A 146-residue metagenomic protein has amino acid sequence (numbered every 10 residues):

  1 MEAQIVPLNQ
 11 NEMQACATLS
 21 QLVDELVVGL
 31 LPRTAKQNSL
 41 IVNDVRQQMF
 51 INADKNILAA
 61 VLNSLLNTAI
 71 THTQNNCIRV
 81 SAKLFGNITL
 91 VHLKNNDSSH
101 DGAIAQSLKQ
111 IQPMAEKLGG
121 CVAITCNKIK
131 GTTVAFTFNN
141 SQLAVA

Functional and structural regions predicted by a protein language model:
I5, L30-N38: A short helix-and-adjacent loop within the catalytic ATP-binding
V6-E12, F50-A53: Conserved micro-motifs of the catalytic ATP-binding
L40-M49, F85: Conserved catalytic submotifs in the C-terminal HATPase_c
L58-A59: A residue-level detector for a conserved hydrophobic packing site within the catalytic ATP-binding domain
C77-K94: Short beta-strand/loop element within the Bergerat-fold HATPase_c
T89-Q112: Glycine-rich/acidic phosphate-handling loop/turn and adjacent ATP-lid/helix of nucleotide-binding kinase/ATPase domains
A115-E116: Detector for a conserved hydrophobic position within an alpha-helical segment of the HATPase_c
